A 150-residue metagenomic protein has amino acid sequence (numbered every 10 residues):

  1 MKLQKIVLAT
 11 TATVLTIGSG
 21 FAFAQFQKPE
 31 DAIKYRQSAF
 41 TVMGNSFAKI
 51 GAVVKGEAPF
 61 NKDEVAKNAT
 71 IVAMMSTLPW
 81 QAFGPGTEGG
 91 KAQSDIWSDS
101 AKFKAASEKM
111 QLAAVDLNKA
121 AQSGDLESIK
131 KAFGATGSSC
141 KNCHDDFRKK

Functional and structural regions predicted by a protein language model:
M1-T10: Bacterial N-terminal signal peptides that target proteins for export
A9-G18: Bacterial N-terminal signal peptides
T13, M110, T136-S139: Hydrophobic alpha-helical transmembrane segments of multipass integral membrane proteins
G18-A24: Sec/Tat signal peptide C-region and signal peptidase I cleavage site
F26-G134: Extracytoplasmic c-type cytochrome modules immediately beyond a signal peptide or single-pass transmembrane anchor
G124, F147-K150: Inter-heme linker and motif-flanking segments adjacent to c-type heme-binding CXXCH motifs in c-type cytochromes
T136-R148: The canonical Cys-X-X-Cys-His
